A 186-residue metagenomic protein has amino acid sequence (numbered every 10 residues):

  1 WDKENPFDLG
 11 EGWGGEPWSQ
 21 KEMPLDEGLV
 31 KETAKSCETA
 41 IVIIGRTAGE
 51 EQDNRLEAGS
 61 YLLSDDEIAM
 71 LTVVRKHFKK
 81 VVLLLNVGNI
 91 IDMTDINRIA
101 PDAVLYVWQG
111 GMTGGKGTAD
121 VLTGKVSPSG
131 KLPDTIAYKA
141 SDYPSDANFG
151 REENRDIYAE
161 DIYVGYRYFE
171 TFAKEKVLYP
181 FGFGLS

Functional and structural regions predicted by a protein language model:
W1-S186: C-terminal non-catalytic regions of proteins with extracellular/luminal or membrane-system context
